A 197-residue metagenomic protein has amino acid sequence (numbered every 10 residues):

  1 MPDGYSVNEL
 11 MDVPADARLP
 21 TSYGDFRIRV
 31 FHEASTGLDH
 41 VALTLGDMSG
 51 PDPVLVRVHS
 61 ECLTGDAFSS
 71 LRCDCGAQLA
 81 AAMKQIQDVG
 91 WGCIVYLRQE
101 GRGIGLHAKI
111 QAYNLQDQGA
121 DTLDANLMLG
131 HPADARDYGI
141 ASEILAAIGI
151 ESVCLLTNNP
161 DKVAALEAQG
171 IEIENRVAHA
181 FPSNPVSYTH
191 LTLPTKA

Functional and structural regions predicted by a protein language model:
M1-L191: Catalytic domains of riboflavin
T192-A197: A short, hydrophobic C-terminal helix/tail in secreted or cell-surface proteins
